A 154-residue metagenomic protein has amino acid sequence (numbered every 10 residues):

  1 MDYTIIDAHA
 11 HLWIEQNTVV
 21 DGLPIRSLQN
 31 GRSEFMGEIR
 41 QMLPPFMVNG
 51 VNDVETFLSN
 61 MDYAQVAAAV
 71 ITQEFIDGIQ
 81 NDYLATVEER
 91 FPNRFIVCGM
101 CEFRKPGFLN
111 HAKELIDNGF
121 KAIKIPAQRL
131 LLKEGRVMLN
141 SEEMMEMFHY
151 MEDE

Functional and structural regions predicted by a protein language model:
M1-E154: Helix-coil boundary/capping segments in enzymes
